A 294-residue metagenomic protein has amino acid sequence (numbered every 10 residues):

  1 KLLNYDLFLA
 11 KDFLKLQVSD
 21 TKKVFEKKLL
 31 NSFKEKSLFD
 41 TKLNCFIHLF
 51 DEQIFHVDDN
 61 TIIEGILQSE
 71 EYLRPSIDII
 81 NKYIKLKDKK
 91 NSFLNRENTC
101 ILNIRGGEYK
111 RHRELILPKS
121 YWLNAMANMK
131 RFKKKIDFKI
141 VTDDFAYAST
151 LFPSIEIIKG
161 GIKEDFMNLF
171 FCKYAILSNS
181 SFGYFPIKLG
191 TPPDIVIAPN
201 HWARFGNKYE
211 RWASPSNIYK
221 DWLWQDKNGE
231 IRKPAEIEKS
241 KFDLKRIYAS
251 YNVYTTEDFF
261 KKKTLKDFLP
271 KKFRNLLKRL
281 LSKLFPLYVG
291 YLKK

Functional and structural regions predicted by a protein language model:
K1-L2, T61, N98-C100, K135-F138 (+5 more regions): Hydrophobic beta-strand segments of well-ordered beta-sheets in folded domains
L2-K133, K233-L292: Secretory-pathway luminal glycosyltransferase catalytic domains
L123, M129-P215: Donor-binding and catalytic core of enzymes assembling or modifying cell-surface/extracellular glycoconjugates
K188-F260, F268: Catalytic binding pocket for nucleotide-activated donors in carbohydrate/polymer assembly enzymes
